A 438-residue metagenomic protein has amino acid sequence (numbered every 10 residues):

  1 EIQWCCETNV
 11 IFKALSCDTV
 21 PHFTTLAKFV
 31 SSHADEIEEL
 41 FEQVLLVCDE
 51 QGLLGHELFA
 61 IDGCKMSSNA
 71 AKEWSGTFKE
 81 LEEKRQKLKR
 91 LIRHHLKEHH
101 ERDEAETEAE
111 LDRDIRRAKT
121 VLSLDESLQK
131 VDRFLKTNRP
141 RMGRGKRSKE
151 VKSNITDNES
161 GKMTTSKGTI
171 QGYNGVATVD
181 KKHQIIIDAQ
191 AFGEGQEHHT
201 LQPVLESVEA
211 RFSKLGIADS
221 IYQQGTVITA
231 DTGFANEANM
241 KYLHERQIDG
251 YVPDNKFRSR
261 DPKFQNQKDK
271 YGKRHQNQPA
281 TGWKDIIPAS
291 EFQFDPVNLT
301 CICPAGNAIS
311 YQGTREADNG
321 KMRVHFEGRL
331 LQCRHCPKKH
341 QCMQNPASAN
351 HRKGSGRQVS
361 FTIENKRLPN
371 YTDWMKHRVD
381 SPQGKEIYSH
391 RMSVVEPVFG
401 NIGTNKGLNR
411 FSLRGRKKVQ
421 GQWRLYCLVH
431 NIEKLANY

Functional and structural regions predicted by a protein language model:
E1-T8, C17-Y438: Anion-binding and metal-coordination hotspots
I11-F12: Long, structured ligand/cofactor-binding scaffold of large enzymes
